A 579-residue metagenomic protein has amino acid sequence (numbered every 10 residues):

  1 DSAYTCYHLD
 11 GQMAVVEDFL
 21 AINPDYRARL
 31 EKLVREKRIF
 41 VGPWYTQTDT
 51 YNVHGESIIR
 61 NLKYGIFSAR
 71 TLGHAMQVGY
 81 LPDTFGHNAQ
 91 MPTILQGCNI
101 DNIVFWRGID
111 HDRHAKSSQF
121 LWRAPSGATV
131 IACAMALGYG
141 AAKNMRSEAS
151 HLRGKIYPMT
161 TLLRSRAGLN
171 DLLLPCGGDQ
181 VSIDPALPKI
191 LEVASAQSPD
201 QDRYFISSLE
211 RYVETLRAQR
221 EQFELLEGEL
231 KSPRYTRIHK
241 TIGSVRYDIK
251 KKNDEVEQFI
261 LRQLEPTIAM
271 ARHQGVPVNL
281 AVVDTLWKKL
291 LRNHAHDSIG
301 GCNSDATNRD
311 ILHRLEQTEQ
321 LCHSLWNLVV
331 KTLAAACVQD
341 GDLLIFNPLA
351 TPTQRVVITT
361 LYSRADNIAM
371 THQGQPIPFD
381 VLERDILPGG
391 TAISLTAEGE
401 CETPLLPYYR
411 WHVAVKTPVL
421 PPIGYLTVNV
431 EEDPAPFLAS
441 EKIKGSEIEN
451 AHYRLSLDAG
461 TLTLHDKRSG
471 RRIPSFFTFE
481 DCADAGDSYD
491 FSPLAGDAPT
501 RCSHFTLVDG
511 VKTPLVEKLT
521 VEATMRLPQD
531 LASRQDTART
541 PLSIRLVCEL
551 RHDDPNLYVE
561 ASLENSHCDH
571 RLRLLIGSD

Functional and structural regions predicted by a protein language model:
D1-E56, R60, S68-R70, G97-I100 (+2 more regions): N-terminal catalytic cores of secreted or lumenal carbohydrate-active enzymes
S2-Y7, R35-F40, T71-Q77, C98-N102 (+3 more regions): Loop/turn elements at helix/coil->beta-strand transitions in domains of secreted/extracellular proteins
L9-L20, G42-I59, H74-G86, W106-I109 (+3 more regions): The substrate-binding groove and active-site-proximal loops of carbohydrate-active enzymes, especially glycoside
P24-P43, P92-K116, F120-I131: Acidic, His- and aromatic-enriched active-site or binding-groove loops in soluble protein domains that engage sugars
I59-Q90, I94-G97, P158-L173: CE4/NodB-like, metal-dependent polysaccharide N-deacetylase domain that modifies extracellular/periplasmic N-acetylated
L72-K116, I183-I190, V559: Catalytic domains of cell-wall/extracellular-matrix polysaccharide-remodeling enzymes, centered on de-N-acetylation
S117-V338, F346-P348, A414-V415: Active-site and substrate-binding clefts of carbohydrate-active enzymes
L280-D284, K289-L563, C568-L574: Catalytic and substrate-binding regions of extracellular carbohydrate-active enzymes, especially polysaccharide lyases
